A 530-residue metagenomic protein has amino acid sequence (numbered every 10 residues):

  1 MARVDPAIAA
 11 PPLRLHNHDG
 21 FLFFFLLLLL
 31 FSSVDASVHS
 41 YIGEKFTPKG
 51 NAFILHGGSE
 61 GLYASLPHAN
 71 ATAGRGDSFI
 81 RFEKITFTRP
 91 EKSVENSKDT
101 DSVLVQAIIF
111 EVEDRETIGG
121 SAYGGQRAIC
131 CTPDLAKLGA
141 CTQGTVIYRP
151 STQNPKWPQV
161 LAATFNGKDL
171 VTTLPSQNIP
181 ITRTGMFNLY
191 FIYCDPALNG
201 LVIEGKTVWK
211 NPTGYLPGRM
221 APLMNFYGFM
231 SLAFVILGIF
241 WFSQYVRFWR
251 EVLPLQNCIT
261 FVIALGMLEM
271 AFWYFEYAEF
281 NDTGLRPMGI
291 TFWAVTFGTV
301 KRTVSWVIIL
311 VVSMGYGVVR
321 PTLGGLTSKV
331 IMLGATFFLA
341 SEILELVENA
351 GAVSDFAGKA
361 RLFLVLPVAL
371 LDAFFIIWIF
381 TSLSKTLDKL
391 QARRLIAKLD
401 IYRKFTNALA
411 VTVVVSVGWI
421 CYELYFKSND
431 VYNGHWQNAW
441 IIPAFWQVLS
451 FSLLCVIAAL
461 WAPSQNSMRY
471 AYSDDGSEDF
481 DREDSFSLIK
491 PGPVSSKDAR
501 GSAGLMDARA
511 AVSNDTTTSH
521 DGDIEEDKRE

Functional and structural regions predicted by a protein language model:
A2-P6, H18-M220: Soluble extramembrane domains flanking the early transmembrane region of eukaryotic membrane proteins
P11-N17: Extended, basic/acidic-rich, low-complexity regulatory helices/tails in eukaryotic proteins
V112, C194, R247, V318 (+1 more regions): Residue-level marker of positions within ordered structural domains that often coincide with functionally constrained
F187-F191, F242, S313, L383: Structural signal for hydrophobic/aromatic residues that build the beta-strand cores of folded beta-sheet domains
V208-M332, F338-L339: Hydrophobic alpha-helical transmembrane segments corresponding to the first two to three helices of multi-pass helical
R286-E530: Generic detector of multi-pass transmembrane helix bundles and their immediately adjacent loops in polytopic membrane
